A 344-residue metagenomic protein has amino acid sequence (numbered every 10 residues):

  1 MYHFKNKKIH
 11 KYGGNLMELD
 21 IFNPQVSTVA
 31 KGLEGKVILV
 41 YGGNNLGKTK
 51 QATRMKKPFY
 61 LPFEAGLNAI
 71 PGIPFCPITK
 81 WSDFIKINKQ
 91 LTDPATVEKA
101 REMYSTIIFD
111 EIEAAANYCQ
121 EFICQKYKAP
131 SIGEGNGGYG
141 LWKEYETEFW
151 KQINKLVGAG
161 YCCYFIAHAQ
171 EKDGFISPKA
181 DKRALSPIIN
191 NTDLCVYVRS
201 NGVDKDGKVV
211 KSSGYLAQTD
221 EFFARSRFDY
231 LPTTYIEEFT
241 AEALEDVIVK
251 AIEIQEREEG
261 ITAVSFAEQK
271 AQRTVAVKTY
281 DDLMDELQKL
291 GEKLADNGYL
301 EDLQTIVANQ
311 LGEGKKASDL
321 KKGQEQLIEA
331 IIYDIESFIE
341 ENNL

Functional and structural regions predicted by a protein language model:
Y2-L19, A30-E34, G42, L46-K48 (+4 more regions): Interfaces that engage single-stranded nucleic acids at replication/repair/recombination sites
E18, F22-N23, T28-I108, E113-Y118: Conserved P-loop
A30-K31, K50-A52, K155-V157, L185-I189 (+1 more regions): A general structural signal for short secondary-structure junctions and capping/turn motifs
P58-Y60, C163, C195-Y197: Short, well-ordered beta-strand core segments
K89-D93, K151-N154, Q288, E292: Surface-exposed alpha-helical segments enriched in charged/polar residues
I108, Y164-H168, Y197-V198: Short, conserved beta-strand edge motifs with alternating hydrophobic and charged residues
E113-P187: P-loop NTPase motor core
K172-V277: Conserved GTP-binding G-domain of TRAFAC-class P-loop NTPases and closely related GTPase folds
